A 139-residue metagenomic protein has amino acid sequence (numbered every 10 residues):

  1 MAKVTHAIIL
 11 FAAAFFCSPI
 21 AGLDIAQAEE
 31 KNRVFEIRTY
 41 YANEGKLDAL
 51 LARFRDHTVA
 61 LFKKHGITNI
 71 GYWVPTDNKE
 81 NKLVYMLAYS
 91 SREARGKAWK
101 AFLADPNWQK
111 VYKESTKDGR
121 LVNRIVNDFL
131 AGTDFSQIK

Functional and structural regions predicted by a protein language model:
M1-H6: Positively charged n-region of N-terminal signal peptides that target proteins for export
A7-I20: Bacterial N-terminal signal peptides
I20-A28: Signal peptide processing junction and immediate N-terminal pro/mature segment of secreted/exported proteins
Q27-N32, A52-I70, Y89-L130: An amphipathic, aromatic/His-enriched active-site/gating alpha helix that lines ligand/cofactor pockets
E30-A49, L61, T68-N69, G132-K139: Surface-exposed interaction/gating patches
W73-E80, D118-R120: A short beta-turn/loop motif at secondary-structure boundaries
P75-N78, S91-A94, T133-F135: Solvent-exposed loop/turn segments at secondary-structure junctions within structured extracellular/periplasmic domains
L83-A88: Charged, often glycine-rich, active-site loop that binds/positions anionic groups
